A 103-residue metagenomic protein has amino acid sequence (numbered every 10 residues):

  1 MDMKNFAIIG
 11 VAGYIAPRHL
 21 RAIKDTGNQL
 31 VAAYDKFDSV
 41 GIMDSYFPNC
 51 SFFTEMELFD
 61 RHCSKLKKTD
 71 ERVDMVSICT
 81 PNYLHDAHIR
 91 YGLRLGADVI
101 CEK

Functional and structural regions predicted by a protein language model:
M1-P48: N-terminal Rossmann-like dinucleotide-binding module
F52-E102: Beta-loop-alpha module in the N-terminal Rossmann-like domain of NAD(P)-dependent dehydrogenases, especially those
